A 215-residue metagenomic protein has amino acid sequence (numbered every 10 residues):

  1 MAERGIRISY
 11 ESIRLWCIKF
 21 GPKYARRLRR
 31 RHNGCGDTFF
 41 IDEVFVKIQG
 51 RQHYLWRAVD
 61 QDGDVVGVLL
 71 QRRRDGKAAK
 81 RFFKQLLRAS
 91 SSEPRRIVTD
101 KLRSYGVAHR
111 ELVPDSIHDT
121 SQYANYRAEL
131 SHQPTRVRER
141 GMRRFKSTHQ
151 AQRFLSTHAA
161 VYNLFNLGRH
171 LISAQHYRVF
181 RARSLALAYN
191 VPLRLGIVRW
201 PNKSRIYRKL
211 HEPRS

Functional and structural regions predicted by a protein language model:
I6-I8, L15-D37: Short, basic alpha-helical nucleic acid-contact segments in DNA-binding proteins and DNA transaction factors
I13, D42, A58, G63 (+5 more regions): Mobile genetic element proteins and their domesticated derivatives, centered on retroelements and DNA transposons
K19, V68-S90: Active-site beta-loop-alpha junctions of metal-dependent nucleic acid enzymes, especially the RNase H-like/DDE
C35-I48: Two-metal-ion RNase H-like nuclease active-site motif
L55-R74: A short, conserved beta-strand element enriched in hydrophobic/aromatic residues
K101-S156, A160, N166-L167, I172-Q175: Helix-centered, glycine/charged polyanion-binding patches within enzymatic domains that contact phosphate-containing
G141-R143, Q152-S215: C-terminal domain-tail junction helix/linker
